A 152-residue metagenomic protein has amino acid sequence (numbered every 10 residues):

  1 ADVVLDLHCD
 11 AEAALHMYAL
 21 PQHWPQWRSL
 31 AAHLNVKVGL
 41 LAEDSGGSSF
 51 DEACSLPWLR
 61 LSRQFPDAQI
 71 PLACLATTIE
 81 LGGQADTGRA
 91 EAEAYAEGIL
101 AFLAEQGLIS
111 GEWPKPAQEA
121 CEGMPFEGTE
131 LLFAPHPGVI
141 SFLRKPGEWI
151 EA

Functional and structural regions predicted by a protein language model:
A1-A152: Structured catalytic-domain cores with a bias toward divalent-metal coordination
